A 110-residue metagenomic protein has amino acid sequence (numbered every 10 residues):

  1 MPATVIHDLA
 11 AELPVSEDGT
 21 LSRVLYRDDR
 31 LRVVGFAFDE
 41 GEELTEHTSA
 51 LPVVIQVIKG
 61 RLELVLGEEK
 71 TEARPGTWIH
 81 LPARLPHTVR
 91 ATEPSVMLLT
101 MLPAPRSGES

Functional and structural regions predicted by a protein language model:
M1-V34, V65: A short, N-terminal "cap"/entry segment at the start of jelly-roll beta-barrel domains of the cupin/DSBH fold
G19, R32-S49: Conserved short histidine dyad/triad with adjacent acidic residue
L44-E46, L64-V65, L81, P86-T92: Short beta-strand His + acidic residue motifs that chelate non-heme Fe in jelly-roll/DSBH and cupin folds
L51-G67: Glycine- and acidic-residue-biased ligand/ion/polar-headgroup-sensing regions
I58-K59, R74-P75, E93: A cytosolic small-molecule/anion-sensing beta-strand core signal
R61-E63, K70, P86, S95-V96: Structural motif
G67-A83: Short acidic-glycine-tyrosine-enriched beta hairpin
A83-S107: Ligand-binding loop in jelly-roll beta-barrel domains
